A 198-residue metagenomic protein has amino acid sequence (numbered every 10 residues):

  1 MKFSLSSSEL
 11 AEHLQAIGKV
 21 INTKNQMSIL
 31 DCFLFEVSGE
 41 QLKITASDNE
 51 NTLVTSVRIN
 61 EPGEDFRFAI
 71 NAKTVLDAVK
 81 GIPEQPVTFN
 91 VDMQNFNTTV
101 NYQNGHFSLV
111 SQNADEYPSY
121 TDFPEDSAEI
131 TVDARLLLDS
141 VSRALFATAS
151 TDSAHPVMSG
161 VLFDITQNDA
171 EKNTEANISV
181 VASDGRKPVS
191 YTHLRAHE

Functional and structural regions predicted by a protein language model:
M1-R195: Structural preference for solvent-exposed beta-strand-turn elements and adjacent flexible terminal/loop segments within
